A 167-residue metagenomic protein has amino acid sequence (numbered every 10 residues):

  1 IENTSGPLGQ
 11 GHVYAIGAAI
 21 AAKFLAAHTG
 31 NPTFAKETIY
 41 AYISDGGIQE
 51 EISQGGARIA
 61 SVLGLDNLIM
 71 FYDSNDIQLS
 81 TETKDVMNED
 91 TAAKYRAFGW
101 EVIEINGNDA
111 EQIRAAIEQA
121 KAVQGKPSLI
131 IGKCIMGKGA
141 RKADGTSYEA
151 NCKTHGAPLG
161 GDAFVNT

Functional and structural regions predicted by a protein language model:
I1-T167: Glycine-rich ThDP/TPP pyrophosphate-binding loop and its adjacent helix/strand module within ThDP-dependent enzymes
